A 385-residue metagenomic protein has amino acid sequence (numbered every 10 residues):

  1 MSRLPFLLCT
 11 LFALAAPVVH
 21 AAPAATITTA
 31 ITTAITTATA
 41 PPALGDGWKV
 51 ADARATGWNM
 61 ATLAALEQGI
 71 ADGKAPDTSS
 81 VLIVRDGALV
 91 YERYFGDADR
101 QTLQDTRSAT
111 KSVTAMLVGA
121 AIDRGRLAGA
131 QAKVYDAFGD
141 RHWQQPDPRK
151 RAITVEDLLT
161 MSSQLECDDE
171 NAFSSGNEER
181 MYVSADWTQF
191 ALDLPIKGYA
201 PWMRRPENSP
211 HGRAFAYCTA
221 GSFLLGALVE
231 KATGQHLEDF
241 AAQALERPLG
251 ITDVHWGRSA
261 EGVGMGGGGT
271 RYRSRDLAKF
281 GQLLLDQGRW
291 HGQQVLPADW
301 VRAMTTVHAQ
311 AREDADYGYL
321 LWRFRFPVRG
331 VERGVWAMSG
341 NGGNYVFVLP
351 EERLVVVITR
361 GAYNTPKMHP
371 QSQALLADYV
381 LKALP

Functional and structural regions predicted by a protein language model:
M1-Q101, I122-A128, L159-T160, Q164 (+4 more regions): N-terminal leader/targeting segments and the immediately adjacent pre-domain N-terminus
A22, M338-P385: Structured C-terminal helix/loop/strand segments within mature extracytoplasmic catalytic/sensor domains
G87, Q104-A130, L158, L225-V229 (+1 more regions): Active-site SXXK
R100-Q101, D147, D169-G268: Catalytic-site signature segments of enzymes, centered on catalytic residues
D105, R124-E166, Q235-G268, Y272: Active-site helix/loop module of the DD-peptidase/beta-lactamase fold, centered on the serine-lysine SxxK catalytic
G125-A130, E230-A242, G288-P297, R312 (+1 more regions): Structural helix-adjacent loops and short alpha-helical linkers that scaffold large soluble proteins
M161, G221-L228, G268-R289, N344-G361: Active-site-proximal alpha-helical segments within enzyme catalytic domains
I251-H255, R302-V357: Active-site Gly/Thr loop motif
